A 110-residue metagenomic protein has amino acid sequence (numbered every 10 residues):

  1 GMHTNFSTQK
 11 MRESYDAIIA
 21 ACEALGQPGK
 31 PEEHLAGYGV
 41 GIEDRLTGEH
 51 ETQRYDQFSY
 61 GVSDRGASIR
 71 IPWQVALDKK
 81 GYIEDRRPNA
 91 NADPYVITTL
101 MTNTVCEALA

Functional and structural regions predicted by a protein language model:
G1-L109: Active-site capping/gating regions of soluble enzymes
